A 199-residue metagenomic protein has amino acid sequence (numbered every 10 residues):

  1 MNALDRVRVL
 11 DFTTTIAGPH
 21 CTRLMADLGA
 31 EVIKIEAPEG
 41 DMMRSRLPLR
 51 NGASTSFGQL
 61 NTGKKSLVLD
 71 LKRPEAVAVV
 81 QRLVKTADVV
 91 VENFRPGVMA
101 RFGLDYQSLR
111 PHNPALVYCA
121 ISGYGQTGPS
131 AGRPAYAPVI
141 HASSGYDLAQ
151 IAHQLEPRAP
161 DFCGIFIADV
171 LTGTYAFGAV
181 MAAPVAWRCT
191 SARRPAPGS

Functional and structural regions predicted by a protein language model:
M1-R188, A192-R194: N-terminal helix-loop segment corresponding to the beta1-alpha1 unit of nucleotide/adenylate-binding folds
P195-S199: Beta-strand segments within the central parallel beta-sheet cores of soluble alpha/beta enzyme folds
